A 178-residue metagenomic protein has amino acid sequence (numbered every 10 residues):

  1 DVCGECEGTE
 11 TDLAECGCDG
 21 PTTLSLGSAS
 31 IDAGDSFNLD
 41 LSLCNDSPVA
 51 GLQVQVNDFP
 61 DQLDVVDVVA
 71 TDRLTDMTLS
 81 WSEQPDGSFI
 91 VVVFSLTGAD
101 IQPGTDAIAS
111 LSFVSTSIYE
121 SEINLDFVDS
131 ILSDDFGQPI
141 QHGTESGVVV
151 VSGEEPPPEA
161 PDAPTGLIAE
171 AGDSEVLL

Functional and structural regions predicted by a protein language model:
D1-P21, E155-D162: Extracellular calcium-associated, cysteine-rich motifs in secreted modular proteins
D1-V2, I90, E175-L178: Proteins with a high burden of low-complexity, intrinsically disordered sequence enriched in S/T/G/P/A and R, requiring
T9, V114-I118, E170: Alpha-helix C-cap/termination motif
T11, H142-T144, D162, D173: Short, solvent-exposed coil/turn segments
D19-E159: Acidic, low-complexity intrinsically disordered segments
P156-L178: Pro/Thr/Ser/Gly-rich low-complexity, intrinsically disordered linker/stalk tracts
